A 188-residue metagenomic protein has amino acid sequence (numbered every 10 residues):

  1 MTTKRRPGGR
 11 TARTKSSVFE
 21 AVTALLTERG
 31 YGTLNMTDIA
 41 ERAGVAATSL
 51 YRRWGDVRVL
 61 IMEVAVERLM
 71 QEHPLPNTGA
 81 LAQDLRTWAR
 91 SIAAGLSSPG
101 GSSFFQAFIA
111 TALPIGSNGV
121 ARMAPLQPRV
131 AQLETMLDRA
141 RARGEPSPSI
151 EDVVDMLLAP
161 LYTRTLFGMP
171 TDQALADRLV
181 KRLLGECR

Functional and structural regions predicted by a protein language model:
M1-R42, T48: Basic, helix-initiating cap at the start of DNA-binding domains
M1-T2, A94, Q127, A131 (+3 more regions): C-terminal peripheral helix-coil segments that are non-catalytic and often amphipathic
E28-Y31, Y51-I61: HTH DNA-binding helix-turn interface
V59, Q83, T87, S103-A107 (+2 more regions): Amphipathic alpha-helical interaction segments
L60-R68: Alpha-helical DNA-contacting segments of helix-turn-helix folds
H73-S102: Hydrophobic alpha-helical connector segments
R90-L96, F105-P114, L179-E186: Helix-loop "lid/cap" segments that line or gate small-molecule binding pockets
P99, S103-Q106, G116-R143: Amphipathic alpha-helical packing segments from all-alpha helical-bundle domains
